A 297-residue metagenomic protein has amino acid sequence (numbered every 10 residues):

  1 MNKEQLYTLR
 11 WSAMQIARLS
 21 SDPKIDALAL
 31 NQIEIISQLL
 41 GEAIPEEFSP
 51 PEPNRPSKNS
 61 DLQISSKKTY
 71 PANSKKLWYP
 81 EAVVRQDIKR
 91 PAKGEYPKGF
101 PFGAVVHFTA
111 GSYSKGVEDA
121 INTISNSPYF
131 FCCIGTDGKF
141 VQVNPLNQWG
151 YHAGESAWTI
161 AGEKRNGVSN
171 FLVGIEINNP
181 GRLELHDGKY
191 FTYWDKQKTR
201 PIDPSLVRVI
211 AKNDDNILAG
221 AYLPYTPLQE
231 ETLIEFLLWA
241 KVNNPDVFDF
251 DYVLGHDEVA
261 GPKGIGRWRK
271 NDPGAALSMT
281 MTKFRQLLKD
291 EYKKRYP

Functional and structural regions predicted by a protein language model:
M1-Y7: Short, charge/polar-rich alpha-helical segments
K3, A17-L30: Charged, low-complexity interaction regions
L6, S12-I16, I36: Non-transmembrane amphipathic alpha-helical segments
I33, E230, I234-L237, M281 (+1 more regions): Extracytoplasmic/secreted envelope proteins and their assembly/folding machinery, especially bacterial periplasmic
G41-P71: Non-catalytic propeptide/linker segments at domain boundaries
K68-D246: Active-site-adjacent loop/helix surface patches within enzyme catalytic domains that shape the substrate-binding cleft
N243-K263: Acidic/histidine-rich, metal-coordinating catalytic segments
E258-P297: Short, low-complexity, polybasic intrinsically disordered segments
